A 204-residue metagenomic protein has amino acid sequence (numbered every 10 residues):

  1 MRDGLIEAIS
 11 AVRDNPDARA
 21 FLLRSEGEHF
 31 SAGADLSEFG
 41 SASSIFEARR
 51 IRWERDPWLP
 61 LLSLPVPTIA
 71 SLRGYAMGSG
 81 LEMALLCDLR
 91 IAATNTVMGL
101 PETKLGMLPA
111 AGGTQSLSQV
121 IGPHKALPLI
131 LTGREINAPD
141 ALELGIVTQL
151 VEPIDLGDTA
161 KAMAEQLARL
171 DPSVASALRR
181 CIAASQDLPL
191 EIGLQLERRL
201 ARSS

Functional and structural regions predicted by a protein language model:
M1-E26, L59: Conserved CoA-thioester-binding segment of acyl-CoA-metabolizing enzymes
R2, L36, E54, W58 (+4 more regions): A general structural signal for well-ordered alpha-helical segments in protein cores
L5-A8, E54, N137: Short, well-ordered amphipathic alpha-helical segments that serve as non-catalytic structural scaffolds within diverse
V12-N15, G133-A138, I154, D158 (+1 more regions): C-terminal alpha-helix plus adjacent terminal tail
D17, S25-P60, A76, P189: Glycine- (often His-adjacent) and acidic-residue-rich active-site loop that binds/positions the CoA thioester
P60-A175: Crotonase-fold acyl-CoA enzyme core
